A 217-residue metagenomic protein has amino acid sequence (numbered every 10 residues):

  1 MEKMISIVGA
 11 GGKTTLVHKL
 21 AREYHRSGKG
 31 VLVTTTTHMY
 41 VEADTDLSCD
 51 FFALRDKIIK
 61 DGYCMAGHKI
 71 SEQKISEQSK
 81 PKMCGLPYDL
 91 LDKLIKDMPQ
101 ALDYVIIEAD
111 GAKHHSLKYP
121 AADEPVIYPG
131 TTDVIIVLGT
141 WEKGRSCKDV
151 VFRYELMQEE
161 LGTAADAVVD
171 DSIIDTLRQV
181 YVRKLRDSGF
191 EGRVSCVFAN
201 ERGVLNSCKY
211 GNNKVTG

Functional and structural regions predicted by a protein language model:
M1-H25: Walker A (P-loop) phosphate-binding motif
I7, V31-T36, M65-H68, Y104-A109 (+2 more regions): General beta-strand structural signal in soluble alpha/beta enzymes
A21-Q73, E77, P81: N-terminal phosphate/diphosphate-binding loop that engages ATP/GTP or pyrophosphate donors across diverse enzyme folds
F51-L54, D149-V168: Acidic, Ser/Thr-rich peripheral helices and adjacent loops at domain boundaries
K69-Y119, E124: Phosphate-binding/switch loop-helix module in NTP-utilizing enzymes
A109, G139-T140, E160-V168, S172 (+2 more regions): G-domain G4 guanine-recognition motif of GTPases
A121-K143: Inter-motif core of Ras-like GTPase G domains
V168-G189: A short, acidic, amphipathic alpha-helical segment used as a generic capping/interface helix at domain edges
